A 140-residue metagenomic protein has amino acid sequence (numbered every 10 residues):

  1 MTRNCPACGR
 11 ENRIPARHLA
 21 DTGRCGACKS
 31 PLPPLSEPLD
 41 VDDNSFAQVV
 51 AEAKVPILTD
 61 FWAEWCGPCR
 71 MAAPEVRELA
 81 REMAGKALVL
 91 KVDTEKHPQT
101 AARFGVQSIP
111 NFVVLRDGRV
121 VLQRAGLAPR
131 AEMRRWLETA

Functional and structural regions predicted by a protein language model:
C5-C8, C25-C28: Short cysteine-rich clusters marking metal-coordination/redox-active sites
N12, L32, A73: Cys/His-rich microdomains that often coordinate metals
I14-G23: Short linker/helix segments within small regulatory modules
K29-E37: Short Cys/His-rich micro-motifs in 6-15 aa windows
L39-I57: A short beta-strand-turn-helix
K54, F61-W65, S108: Short pre-active-site segment immediately N-terminal to redox-active cysteine/selenocysteine motifs in thiol-based
P68-M83: Typically the conserved alpha-helix immediately C-terminal to a functionally engaged Cys/Sec in thioredoxin-like
S108, V113-A140: Non-catalytic, surface beta->alpha helical segment in thiol-disulfide oxidoreductase systems
